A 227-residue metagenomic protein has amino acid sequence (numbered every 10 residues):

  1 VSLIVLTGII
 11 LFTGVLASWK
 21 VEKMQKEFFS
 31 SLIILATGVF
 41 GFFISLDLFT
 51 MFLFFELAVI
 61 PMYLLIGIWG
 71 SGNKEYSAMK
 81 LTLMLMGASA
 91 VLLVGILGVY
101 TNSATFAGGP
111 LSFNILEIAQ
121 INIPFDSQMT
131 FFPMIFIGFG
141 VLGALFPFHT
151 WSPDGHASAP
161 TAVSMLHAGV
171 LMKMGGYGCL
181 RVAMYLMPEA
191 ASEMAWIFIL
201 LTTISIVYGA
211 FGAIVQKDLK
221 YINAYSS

Functional and structural regions predicted by a protein language model:
S2-F12: Membrane-interface loop-to-helix entry segments
T13-E22, K26, A36-M51, M62-S227: Hydrophobic transmembrane alpha-helices and their helix-loop junctions in integral membrane proteins
S30-I33: Alpha-helical transmembrane segments of multi-pass membrane proteins
E56: Short phosphate-coordinating micro-motif centered on Lys-Gly-acidic
V59: Short, glycine/acidic-enriched loop or turn micro-motifs at the edges of active sites
